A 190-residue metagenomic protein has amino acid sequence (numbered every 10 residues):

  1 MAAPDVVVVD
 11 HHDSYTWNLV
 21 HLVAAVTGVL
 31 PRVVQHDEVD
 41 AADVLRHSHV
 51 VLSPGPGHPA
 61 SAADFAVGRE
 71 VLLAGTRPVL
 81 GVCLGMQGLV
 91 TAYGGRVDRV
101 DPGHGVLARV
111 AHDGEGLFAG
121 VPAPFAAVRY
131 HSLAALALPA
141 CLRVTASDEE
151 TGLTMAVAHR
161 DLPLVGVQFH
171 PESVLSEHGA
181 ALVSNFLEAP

Functional and structural regions predicted by a protein language model:
M1-D5, E188-P190: Short, low-complexity, intrinsically disordered N-terminal peptides in bacterial proteins
D5-V9, S14-G81, Y93: Flexible gly/pro-rich beta->alpha loop and the following alpha-helix that scaffold active-site loops
L19, A63-D64, A140, H178-L182: Residues at alpha-helix caps and immediate loop-helix transition turns in enzyme cores, especially N- and C-cap
V23-V26, V100, V144, V183: Residues in and immediately flanking transmembrane alpha helices
A66-A74, P78-V82, Q87-E177: Pocket-forming structural segment of enzyme catalytic cores
V174-P190: Acyltransferase
